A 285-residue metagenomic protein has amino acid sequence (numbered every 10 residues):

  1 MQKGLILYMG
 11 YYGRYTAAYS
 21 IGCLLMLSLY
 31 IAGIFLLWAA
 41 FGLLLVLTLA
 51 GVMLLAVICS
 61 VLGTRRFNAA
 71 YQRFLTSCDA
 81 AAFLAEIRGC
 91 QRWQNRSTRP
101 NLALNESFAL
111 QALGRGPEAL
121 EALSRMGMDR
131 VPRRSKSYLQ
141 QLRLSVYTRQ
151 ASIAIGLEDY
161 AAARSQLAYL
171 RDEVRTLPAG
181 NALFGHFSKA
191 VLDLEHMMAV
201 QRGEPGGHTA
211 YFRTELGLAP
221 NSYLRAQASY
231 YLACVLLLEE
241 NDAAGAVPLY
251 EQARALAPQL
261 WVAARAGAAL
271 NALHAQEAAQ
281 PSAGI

Functional and structural regions predicted by a protein language model:
Q2-L25: Juxtamembrane interface helix immediately N-terminal to a transmembrane segment
A40-L47, Y71-R88, Q111-R130, D159-E173 (+2 more regions): Helix-turn-helix repeat elements of alpha-solenoid scaffolds
V46-L75: Transmembrane alpha-helices and immediately adjacent membrane-cytoplasm interface residues in multi-pass integral
R65-A69, T98-F108, A112, L142-S152 (+5 more regions): "A position-specific structural signal for the A-helix of alpha-solenoid helical repeats
R88-R96, D129-Q140, E173-G185, L216-N221: Flexible helix-coil transition and linker loops at the boundaries of alpha-helical arrays
R125-R134, Y138-S165: A membrane-cytosol interface segment of integral membrane proteins
R149, I155-N221: Alpha-helical adaptor scaffolds
Q201-I285: Long, non-transmembrane cytosolic or organellar matrix-exposed soluble domains/tails of integral membrane proteins
